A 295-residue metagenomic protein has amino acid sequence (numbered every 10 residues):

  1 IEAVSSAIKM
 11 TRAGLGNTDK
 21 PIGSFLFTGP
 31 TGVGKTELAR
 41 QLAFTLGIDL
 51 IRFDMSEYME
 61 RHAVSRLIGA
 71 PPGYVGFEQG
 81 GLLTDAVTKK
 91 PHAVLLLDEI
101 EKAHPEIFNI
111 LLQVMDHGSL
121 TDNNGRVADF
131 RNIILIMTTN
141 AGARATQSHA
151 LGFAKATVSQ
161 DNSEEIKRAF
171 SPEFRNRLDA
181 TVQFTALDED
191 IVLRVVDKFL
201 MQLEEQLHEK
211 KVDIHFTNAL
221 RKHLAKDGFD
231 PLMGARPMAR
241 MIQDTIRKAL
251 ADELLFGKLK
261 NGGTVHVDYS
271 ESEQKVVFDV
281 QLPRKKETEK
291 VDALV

Functional and structural regions predicted by a protein language model:
I1-V295: AAA+ P-loop NTPase nucleotide-binding core of proteostasis motors
